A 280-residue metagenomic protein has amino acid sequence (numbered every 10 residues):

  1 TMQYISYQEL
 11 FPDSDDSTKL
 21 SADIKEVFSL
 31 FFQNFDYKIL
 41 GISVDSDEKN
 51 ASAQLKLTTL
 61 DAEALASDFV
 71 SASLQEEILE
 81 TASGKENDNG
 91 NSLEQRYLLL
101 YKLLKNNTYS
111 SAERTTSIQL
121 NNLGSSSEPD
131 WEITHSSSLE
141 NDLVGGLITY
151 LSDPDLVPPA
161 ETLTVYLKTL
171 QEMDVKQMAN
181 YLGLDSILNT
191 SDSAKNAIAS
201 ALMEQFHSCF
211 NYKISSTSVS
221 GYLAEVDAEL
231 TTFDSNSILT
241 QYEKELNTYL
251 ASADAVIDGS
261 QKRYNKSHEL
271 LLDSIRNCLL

Functional and structural regions predicted by a protein language model:
T1-N34, K38, L143-K213, S237: Core segments of small alpha/beta cavity-forming domains
K38-D47: Long amphipathic N-terminal alpha/beta scaffold segment
L40-G41, L104-N107, S215: Beta-strand-rich interaction surfaces with strong enrichment in secreted/lumenal proteins
D47-T59, Y222-T232: A short hydrophobic beta-strand element
T58-E76, T231-L250: Short, cysteine-centered beta-strand-loop-beta hairpins and adjacent loop/turn segments enriched in charged/polar
A64, S73-L98, K102-S152, T248-L280: Short beta-strand edge/turn micro-motifs at domain boundaries
M173-D174, G221, D234, L246: Charged, low-complexity helical/coil segments in non-catalytic cytosolic or luminal regions
C209-S216, S220, T231-F233: Extracytoplasmic/luminal low-complexity segments enriched in Pro/Gly and acidic/polar residues that act as flexible
